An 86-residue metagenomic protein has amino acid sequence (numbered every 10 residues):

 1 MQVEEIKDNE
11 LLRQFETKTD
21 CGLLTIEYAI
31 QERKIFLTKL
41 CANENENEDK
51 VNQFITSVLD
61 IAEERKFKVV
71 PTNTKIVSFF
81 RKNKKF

Functional and structural regions predicted by a protein language model:
M1-Y28: N-terminal first-folded block
K7, K34, V51-N52: Short, flexible segments with low predicted structural confidence
F15, Y28, F36, F67 (+1 more regions): Aromatic side chains
T19-E44: A short, structured beta-strand/loop element
N45-E46, E64: Short, contiguous strand/loop micro-motifs
N47-D60: Conserved acetyl-CoA-binding loop-helix of GNAT-fold acetyltransferases
D60-F86: C-terminal structural segments of small proteins and small subunits
